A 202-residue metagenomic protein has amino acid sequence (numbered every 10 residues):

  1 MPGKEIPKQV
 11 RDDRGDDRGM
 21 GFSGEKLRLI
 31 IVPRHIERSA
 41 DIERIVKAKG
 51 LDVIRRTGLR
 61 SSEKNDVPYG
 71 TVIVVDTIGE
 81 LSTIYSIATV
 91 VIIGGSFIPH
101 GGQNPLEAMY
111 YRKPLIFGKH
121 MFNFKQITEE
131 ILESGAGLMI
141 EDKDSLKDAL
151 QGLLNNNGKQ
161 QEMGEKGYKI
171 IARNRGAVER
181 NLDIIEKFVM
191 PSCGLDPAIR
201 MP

Functional and structural regions predicted by a protein language model:
M1-P202: Nucleotide-activated sugar donor-binding and catalytic core shared by glycosyltransferases and related lipid-linked
